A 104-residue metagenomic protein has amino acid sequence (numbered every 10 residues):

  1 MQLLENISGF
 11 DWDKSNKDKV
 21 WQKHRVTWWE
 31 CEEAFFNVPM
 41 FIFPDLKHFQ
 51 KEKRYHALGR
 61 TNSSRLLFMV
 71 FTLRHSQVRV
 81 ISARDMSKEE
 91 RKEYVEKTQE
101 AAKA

Functional and structural regions predicted by a protein language model:
M1-A104: Ribonuclease/tRNase effector modules and their secretory precursors
